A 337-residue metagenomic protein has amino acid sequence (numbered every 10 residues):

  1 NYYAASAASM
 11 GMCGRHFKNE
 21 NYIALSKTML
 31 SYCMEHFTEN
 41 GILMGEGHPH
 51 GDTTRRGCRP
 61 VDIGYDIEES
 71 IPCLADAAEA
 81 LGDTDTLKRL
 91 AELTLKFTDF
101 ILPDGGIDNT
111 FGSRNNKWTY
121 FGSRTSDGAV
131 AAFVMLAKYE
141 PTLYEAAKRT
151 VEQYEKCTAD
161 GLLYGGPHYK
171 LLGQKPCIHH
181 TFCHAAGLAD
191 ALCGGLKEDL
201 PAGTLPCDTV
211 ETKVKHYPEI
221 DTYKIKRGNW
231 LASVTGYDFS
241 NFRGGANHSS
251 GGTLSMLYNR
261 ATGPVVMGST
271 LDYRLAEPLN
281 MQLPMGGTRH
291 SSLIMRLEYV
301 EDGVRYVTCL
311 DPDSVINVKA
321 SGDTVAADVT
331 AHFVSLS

Functional and structural regions predicted by a protein language model:
N1-K88, R114-S126: Aromatic-lined, polymer-binding surfaces characteristic of secreted/periplasmic polysaccharide-degrading enzymes
L30, T94-L95: Generic structural signal for well-ordered alpha-helices, preferentially at hydrophobic/aromatic core positions
T84-K88, E92, T98-S337: Extended polysaccharide-engagement surfaces of secreted carbohydrate-active enzymes
